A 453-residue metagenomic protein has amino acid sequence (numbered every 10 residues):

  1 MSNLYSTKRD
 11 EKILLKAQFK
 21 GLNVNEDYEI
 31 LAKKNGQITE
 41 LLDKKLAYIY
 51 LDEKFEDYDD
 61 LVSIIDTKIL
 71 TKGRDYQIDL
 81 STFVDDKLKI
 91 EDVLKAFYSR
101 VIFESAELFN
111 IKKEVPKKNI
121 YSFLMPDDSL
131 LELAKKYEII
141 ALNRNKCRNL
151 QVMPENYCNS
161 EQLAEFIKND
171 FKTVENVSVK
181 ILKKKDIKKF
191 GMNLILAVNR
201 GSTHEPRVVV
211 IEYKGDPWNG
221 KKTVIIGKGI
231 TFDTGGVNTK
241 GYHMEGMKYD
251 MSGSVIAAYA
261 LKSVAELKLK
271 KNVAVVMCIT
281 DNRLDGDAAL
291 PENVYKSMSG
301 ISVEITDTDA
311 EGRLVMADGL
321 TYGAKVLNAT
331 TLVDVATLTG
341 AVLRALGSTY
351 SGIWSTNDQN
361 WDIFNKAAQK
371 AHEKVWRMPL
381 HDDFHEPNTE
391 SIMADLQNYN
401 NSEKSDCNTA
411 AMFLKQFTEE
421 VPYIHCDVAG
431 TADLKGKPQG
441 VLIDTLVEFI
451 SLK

Functional and structural regions predicted by a protein language model:
M1-E11, A17-N25, L31-D43, L163-K453: A generic structural signal for tightly packed, nonpolar segments enriched in small/aliphatic residues
M1-K222, G229: Short amphipathic alpha-helical segment within the helicase RecA-like ATPase core that mediates nucleic-acid
